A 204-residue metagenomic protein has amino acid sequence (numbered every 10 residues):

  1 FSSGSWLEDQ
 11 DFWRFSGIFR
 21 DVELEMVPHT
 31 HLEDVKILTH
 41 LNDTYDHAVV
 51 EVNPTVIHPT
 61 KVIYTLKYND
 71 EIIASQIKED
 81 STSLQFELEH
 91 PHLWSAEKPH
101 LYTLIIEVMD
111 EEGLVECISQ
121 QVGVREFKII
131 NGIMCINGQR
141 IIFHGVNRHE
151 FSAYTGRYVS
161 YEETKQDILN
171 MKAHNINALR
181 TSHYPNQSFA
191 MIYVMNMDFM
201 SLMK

Functional and structural regions predicted by a protein language model:
F1-S201: Secreted/periplasmic carbohydrate-active enzymes, especially glycoside hydrolases
